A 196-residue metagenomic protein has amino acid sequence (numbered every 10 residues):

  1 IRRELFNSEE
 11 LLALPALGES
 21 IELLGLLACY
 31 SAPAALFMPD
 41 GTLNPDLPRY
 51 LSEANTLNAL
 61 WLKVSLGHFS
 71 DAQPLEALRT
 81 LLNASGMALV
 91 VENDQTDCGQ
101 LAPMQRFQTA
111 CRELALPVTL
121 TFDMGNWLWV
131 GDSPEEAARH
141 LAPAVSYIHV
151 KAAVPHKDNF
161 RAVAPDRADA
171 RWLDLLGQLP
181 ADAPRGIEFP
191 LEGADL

Functional and structural regions predicted by a protein language model:
I1-E4, S31-F37, S65-F69, E92-T96 (+3 more regions): Active-site beta-loop-alpha junctions enriched in small/polar residues
I1-T56: N-terminal pre-domain/capping segments
A13, P45-N58, A72, A77 (+3 more regions): Histidine-acidic metal/acid-base catalytic patches
G18-I21, L82, C111: Conserved hydrophobic residues forming the short capping helix/wall of the S-adenosyl-L-methionine
M38, T42, Q95, V163: Short, surface-exposed alpha-helical recognition segments that flank or form part of ligand/macromolecule-binding
D71, R79-D97: Catalytic cores of phosphodiester-bond-cleaving enzymes
